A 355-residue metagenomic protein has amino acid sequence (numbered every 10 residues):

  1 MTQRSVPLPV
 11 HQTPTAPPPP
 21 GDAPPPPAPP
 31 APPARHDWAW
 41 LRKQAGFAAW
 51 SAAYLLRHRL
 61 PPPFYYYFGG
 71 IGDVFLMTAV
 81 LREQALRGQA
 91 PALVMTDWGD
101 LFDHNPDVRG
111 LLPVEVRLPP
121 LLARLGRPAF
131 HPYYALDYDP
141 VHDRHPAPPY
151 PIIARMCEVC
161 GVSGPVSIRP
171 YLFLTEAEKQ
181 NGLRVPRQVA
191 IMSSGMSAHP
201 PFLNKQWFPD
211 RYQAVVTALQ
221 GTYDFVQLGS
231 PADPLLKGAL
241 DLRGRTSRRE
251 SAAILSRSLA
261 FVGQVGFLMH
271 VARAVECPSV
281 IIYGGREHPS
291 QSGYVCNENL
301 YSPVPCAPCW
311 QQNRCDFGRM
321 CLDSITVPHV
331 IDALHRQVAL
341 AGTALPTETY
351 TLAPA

Functional and structural regions predicted by a protein language model:
T2-A355: Catalytic machinery of carbohydrate-active enzymes, primarily nucleotide-sugar-dependent glycosyltransferases
